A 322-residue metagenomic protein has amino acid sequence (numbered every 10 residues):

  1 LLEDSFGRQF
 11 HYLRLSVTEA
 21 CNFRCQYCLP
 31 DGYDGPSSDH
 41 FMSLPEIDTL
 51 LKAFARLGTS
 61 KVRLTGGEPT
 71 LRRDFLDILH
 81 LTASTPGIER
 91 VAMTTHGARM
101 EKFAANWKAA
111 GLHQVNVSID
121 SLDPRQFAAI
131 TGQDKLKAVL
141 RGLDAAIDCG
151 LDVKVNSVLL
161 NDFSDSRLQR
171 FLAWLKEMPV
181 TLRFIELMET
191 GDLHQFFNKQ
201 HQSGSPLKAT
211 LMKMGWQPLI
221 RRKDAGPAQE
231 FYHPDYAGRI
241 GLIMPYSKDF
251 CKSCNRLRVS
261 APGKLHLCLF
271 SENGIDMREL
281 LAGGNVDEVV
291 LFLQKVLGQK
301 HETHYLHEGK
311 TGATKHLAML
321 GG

Functional and structural regions predicted by a protein language model:
L1-L13, A173, E177, L187-G322: Auxiliary Fe-S-binding modules of radical SAM enzymes
S5-P45, L269: Canonical Radical SAM [4Fe-4S] cluster-binding loop centered on the CxxxCxxC motif and its immediate flanking residues
V17, C25, L64, V117 (+1 more regions): Conserved, mostly hydrophobic/aromatic
F23, P124-R125, D249, I275: Glycine-centered loop/turn positions within well-structured domains that cap or flank conserved ligand/cofactor-binding
R24, C28, R72, R125 (+3 more regions): Residues that scaffold the ATP/ADP-binding catalytic core of kinase and kinase-like folds
Y33-S37, E101, D123-I130, G191-Q195 (+1 more regions): A short acidic, helix-capping loop that chelates divalent metal ions and anchors anionic groups
L44-L64, E68-I185: Radical SAM/AdoMet-radical enzyme domain recognition
